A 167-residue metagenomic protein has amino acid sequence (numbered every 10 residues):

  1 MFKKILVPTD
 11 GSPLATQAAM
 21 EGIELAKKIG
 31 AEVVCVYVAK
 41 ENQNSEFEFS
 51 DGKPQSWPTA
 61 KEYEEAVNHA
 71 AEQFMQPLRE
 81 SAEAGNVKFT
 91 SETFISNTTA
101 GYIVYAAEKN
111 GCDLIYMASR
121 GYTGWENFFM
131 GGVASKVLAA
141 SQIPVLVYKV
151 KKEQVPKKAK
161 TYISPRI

Functional and structural regions predicted by a protein language model:
K3-W57, S81-G85, T90, E153 (+1 more regions): Small/aliphatic-rich secondary-structure junction motif
A18, S45-E48, G101-V104, F128 (+1 more regions): Short, well-ordered secondary-structure micro-motifs
E21, V67-L78, Y102-V104: Short, solvent-exposed amphipathic alpha-helices that sit in or adjacent to ligand/effector-binding or catalytic
N42-Q43, T99, G124, V155: Generic structural signal for helix capping and beta-alpha/helix-loop junctions
Q55-Q73: A short acidic, glycine-rich active-site loop that binds or catalyzes chemistry on phosphate/adenosine moieties
E80-I115, K152-P156, T161-I167: Structural beta-alpha unit
L114-A140, Q154-P156: Glycine-rich, Arg-bearing micro-motifs that act as flexible, cationic patches
